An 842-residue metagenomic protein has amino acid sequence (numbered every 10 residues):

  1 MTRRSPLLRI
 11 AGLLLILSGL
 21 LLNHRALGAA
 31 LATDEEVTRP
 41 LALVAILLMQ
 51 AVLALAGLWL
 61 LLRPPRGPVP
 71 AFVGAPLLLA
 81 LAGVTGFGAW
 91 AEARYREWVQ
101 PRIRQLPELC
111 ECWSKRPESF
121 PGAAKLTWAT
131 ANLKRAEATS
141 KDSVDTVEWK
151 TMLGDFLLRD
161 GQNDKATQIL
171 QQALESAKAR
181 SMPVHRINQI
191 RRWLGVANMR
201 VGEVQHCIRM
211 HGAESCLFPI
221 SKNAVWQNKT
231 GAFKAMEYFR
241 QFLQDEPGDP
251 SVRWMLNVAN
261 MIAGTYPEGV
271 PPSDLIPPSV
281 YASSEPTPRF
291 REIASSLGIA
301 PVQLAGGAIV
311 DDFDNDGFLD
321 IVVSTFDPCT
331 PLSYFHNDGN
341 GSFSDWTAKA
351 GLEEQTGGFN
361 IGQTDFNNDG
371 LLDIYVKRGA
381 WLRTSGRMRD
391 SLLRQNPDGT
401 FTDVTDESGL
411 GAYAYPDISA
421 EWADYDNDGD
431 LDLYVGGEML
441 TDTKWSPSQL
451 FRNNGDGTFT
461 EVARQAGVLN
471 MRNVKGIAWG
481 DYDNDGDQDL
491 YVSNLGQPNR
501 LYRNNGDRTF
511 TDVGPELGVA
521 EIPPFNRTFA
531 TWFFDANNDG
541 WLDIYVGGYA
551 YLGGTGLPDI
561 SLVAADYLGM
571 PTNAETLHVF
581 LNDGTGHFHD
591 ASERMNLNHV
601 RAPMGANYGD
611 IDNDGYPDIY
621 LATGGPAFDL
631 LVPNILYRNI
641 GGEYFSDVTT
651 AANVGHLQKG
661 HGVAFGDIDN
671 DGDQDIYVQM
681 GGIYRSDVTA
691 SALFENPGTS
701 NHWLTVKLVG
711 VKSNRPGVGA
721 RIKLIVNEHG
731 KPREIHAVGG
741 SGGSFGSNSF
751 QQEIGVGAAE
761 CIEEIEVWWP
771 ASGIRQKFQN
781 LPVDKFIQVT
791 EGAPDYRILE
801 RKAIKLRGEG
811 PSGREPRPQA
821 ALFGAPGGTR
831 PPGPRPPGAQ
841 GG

Functional and structural regions predicted by a protein language model:
G67-A89: Internal/C-terminal transmembrane anchor helices
G83-H185, Q189, R200-K222, W226: N-terminal alpha-helical interaction modules that lie
Q172-N188, V196-Q241, T265-P286, I560-V563 (+1 more regions): Short coil/linker segments at helix-helix boundaries
V204-Q227, K377-R387, G436-K444, G548-T572 (+2 more regions): Short, conserved, GDST-rich strand-edge loop motifs in beta-rich repeat architectures
E268-Q303, F335-T356, S391-Y415, P447 (+9 more regions): Blade-edge motifs of beta-propeller repeat domains
A305-N315, H336, G358-L371, D417-N427 (+7 more regions): Beta-propeller blade termini
A308, D316, D320-T325, G370 (+8 more regions): Hydrophobic beta-strand segments that make up the repeating blades of beta-propeller and related beta-repeat
Y644-S646, T650-K659, A664, I668-R835 (+1 more regions): Gly/Ser/Thr/Pro-enriched helix-cap/hinge segments flanking short amphipathic alpha-helices
